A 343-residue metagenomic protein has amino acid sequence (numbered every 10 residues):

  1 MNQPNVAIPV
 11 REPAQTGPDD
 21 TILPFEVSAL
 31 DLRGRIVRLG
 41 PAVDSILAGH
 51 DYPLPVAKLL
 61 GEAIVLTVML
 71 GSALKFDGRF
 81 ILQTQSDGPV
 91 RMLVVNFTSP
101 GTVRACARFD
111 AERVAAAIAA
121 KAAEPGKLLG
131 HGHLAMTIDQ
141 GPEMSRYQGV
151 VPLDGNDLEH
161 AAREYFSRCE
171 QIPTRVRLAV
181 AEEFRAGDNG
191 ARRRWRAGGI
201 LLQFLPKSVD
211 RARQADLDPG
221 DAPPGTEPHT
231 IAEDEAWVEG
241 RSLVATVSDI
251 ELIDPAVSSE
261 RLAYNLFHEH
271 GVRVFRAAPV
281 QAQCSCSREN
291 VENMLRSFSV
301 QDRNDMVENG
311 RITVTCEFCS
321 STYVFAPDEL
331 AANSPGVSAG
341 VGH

Functional and structural regions predicted by a protein language model:
N2-R276, V341: Interaction interfaces in information-processing and related assembly proteins
R241-H343: Cys/His-clustered metal-coordination modules, chiefly Zn-binding fingers
